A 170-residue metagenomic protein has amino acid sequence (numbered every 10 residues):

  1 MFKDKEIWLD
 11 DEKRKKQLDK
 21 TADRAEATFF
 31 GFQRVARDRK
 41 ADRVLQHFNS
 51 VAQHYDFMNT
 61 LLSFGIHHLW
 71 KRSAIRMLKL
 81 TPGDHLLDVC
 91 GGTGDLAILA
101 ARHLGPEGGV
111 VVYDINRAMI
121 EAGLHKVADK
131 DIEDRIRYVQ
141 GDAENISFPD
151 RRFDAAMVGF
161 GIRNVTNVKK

Functional and structural regions predicted by a protein language model:
M1-L45: N-terminal auxiliary segments of SAM/dcSAM-dependent transferases
R39-L69: Short, contiguous, helix-prone interaction/anchoring segments in small proteins
H54, F64-D84, L99: Conserved alpha-helix/loop element of class I SAM-dependent methyltransferases that forms part of the SAM/SAH-binding
L69, D95, R117-A118, R163-T166: Short alpha-helical
H85-I146: Class I SAM-dependent methyltransferase SAM/SAH-binding core
E144-A156: A short acidic, Gly/Pro-enriched loop at the edge of an enzyme's catalytic core that lines a small-molecule cofactor
D154-V168: A short SAM/SAH-binding and catalytic strip from SAM-dependent methyltransferases
